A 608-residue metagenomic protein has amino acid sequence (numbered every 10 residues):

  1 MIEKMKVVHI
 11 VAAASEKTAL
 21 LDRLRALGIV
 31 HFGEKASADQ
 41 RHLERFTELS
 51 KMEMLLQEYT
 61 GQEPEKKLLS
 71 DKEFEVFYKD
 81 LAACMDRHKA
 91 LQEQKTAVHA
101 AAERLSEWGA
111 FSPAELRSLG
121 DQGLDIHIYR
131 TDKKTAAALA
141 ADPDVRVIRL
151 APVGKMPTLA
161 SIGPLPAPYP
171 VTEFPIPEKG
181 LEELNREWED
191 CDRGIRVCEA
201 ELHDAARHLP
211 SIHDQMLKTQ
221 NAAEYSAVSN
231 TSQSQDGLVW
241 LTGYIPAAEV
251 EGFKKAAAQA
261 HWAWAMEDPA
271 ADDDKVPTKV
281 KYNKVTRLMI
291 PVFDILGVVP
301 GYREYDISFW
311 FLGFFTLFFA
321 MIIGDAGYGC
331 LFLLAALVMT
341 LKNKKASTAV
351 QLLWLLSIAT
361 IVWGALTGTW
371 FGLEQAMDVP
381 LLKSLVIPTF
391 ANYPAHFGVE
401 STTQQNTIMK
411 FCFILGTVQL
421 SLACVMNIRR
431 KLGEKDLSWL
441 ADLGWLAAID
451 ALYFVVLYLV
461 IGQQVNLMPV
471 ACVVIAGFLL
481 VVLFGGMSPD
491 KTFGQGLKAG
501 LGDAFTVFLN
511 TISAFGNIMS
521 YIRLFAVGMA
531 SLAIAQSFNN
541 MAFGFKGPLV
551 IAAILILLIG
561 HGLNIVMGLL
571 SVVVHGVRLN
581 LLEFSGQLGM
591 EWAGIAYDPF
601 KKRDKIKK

Functional and structural regions predicted by a protein language model:
M1-K6, T18-F32, E251-K608: Conserved, carboxylate-rich catalytic/transport cores that coordinate ions
M1-W310, M339, A346-V350: Long, charged N-terminal accessory/stalk domains
